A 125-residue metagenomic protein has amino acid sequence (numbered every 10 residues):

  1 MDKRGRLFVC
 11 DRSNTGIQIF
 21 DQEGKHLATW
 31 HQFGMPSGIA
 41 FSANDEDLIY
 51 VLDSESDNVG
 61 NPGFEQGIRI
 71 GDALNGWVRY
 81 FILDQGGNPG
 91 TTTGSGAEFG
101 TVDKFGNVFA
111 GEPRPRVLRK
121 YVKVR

Functional and structural regions predicted by a protein language model:
M1-R125: Eukaryotic scaffold repeat domains enriched in small/polar residues
